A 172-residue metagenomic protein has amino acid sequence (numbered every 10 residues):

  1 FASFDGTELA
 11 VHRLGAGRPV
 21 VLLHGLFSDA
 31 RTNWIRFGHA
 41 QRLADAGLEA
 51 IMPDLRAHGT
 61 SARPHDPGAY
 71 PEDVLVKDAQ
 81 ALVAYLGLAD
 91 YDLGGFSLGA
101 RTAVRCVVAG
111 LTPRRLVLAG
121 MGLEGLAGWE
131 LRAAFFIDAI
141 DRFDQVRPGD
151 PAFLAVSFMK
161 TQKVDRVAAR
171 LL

Functional and structural regions predicted by a protein language model:
F1-L9: N-terminal cap/lid segment of alpha/beta-hydrolase-fold proteins
G17, G25-D29, S97: Active-site glycine-rich loops that stabilize anionic/oxyanionic intermediates across multiple enzyme folds
F27-A40: The serine-hydrolase catalytic nucleophile loop
A40-A62: Conserved alpha/beta-hydrolase
D73-Y91: Conserved acidic catalytic loop of the alpha/beta-hydrolase fold
L93-G95, A119: Short beta-strand immediately N-terminal to the catalytic nucleophile in serine-hydrolase-like folds
R101-V108, T112-F143: Flexible "cap/lid" loop of the alpha/beta hydrolase fold
V156-L172: Hydrophobic, aromatic-rich cap/lid helix
